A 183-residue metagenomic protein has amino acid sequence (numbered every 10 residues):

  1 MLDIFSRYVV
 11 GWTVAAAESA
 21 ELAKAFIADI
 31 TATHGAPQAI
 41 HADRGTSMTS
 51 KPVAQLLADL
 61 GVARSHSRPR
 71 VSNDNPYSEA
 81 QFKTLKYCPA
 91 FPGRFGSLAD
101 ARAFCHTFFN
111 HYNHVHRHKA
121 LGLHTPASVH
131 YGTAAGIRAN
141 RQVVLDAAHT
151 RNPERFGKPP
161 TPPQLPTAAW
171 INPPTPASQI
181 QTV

Functional and structural regions predicted by a protein language model:
M1-V183: Charged DNA-binding/catalytic regions of mobile-element recombinases
